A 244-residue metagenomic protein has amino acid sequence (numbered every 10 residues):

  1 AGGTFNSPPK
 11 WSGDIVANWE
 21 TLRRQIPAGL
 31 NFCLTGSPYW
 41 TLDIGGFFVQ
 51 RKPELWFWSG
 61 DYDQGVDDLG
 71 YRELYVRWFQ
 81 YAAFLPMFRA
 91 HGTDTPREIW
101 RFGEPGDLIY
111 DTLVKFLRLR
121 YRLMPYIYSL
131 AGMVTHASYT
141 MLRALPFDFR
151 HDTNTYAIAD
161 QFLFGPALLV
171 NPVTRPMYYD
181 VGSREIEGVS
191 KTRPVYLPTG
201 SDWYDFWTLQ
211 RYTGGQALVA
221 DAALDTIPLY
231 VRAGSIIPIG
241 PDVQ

Functional and structural regions predicted by a protein language model:
A1-A233, G240: Catalytic-domain carbohydrate-binding cleft regions of carbohydrate-active enzymes
P238-Q244: Extended Lys/Arg-rich polyanion-binding regions
